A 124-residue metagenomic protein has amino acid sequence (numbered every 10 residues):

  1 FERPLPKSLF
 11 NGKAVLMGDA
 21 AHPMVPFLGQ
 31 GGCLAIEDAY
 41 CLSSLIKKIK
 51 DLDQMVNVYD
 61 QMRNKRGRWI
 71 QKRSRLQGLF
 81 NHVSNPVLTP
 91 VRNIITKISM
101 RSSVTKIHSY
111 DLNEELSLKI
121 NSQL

Functional and structural regions predicted by a protein language model:
F1-F80: Conserved mid-domain beta->alpha element of the FAD-binding
V87-T89: Long, charge-rich low-complexity segments
N93-L124: C-terminal auxiliary extensions adjacent to catalytic cores
